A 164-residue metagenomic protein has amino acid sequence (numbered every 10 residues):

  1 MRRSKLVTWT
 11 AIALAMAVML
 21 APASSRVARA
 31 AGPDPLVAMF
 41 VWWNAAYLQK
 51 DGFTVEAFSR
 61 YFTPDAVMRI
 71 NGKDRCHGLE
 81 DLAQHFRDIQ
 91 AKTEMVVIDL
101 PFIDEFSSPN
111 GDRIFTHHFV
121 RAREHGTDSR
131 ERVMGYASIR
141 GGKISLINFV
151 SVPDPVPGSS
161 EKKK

Functional and structural regions predicted by a protein language model:
M1-I12: Bacterial N-terminal signal peptides that target proteins for export
A13-P64, E161-K164: Short, low-complexity N-terminal intrinsically disordered segments enriched in polar/charged residues
V55-D112: A solvent-exposed, acidic/Ser-Thr-rich amphipathic alpha-helical stretch
D65, H117-R123: Generic short beta-strand segments
G72, H118-V120, S151: A mature extracytoplasmic/lumenal domain signature
F86, L100-F106, F119-V120, R132-S138: Hydrophobic/aromatic beta-strand elements that line small-molecule binding cavities or substrate pockets in beta-rich
A91-M95, R121-R130: Short, cysteine-centered beta-strand-loop-beta hairpins and adjacent loop/turn segments enriched in charged/polar
R130-K163: Short beta-strand edge/turn micro-motifs at domain boundaries
